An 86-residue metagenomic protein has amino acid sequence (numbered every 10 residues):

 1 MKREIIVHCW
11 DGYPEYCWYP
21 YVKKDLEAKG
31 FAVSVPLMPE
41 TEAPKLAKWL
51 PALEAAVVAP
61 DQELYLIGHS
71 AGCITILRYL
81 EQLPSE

Functional and structural regions predicted by a protein language model:
K2-Q62: Active-site catalytic motif of lipid deacylating hydrolases and related acyltransferases
Y16-C17, H69-S70, S85: Short, structured coil/loop segments at alpha-helix boundaries
K45-L46, L77-Y79: Short, well-ordered secondary-structure micro-motifs
E63-L64, E86: Local beta-strand N-terminus motif with an aromatic residue
L66-L77: Gly/Ala-rich beta-loop-alpha elbow adjacent to hydrolase catalytic centers
R78-E86: Conserved hydrolase catalytic core segment
